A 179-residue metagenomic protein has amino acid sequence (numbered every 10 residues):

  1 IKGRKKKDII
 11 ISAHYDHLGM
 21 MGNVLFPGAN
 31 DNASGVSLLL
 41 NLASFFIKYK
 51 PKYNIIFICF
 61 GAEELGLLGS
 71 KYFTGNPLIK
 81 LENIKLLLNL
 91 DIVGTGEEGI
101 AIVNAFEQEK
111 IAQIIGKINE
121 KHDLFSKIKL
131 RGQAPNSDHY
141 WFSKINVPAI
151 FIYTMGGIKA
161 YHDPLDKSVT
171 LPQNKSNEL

Functional and structural regions predicted by a protein language model:
I1-K5: Short beta-strand-to-loop junctions in surface cap/lid or active-site-entrance loops
K7-I10, L86: Structural motif
I11-G66: Alpha-helical metal-binding/catalytic segments enriched in His/Glu/Asp
H14-D16, D31, D91, D138 (+1 more regions): Acidic active-site catalytic centers that drive phospho-/nucleotidyl reactions and related ester hydrolyses
M21-F26, E98-A101, H162-D166: Short acidic, glycine/proline-rich loop/turn micro-motifs
A29-S37, E64-L68, A105-E109, N136 (+1 more regions): Soluble non-cytosolic domains of exported or imported proteins
S37, S44, K48, K159-L179: His/Asp/Glu-rich mid-to-C-terminal helical/loop segments that flank catalytic regions of hydrolases
F60-A160: Metal-dependent peptidase/peptidase-like ectodomains
